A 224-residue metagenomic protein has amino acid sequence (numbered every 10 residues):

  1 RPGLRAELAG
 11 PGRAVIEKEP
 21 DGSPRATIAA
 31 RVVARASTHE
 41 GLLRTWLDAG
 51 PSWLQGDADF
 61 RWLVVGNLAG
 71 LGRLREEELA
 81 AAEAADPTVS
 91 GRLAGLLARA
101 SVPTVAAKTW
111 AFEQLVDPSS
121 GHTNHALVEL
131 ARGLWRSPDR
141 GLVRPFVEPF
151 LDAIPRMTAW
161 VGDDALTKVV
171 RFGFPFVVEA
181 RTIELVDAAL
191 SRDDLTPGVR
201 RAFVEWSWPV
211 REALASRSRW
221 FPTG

Functional and structural regions predicted by a protein language model:
R1-G224: Long, ordered, helix-rich scaffold segments
